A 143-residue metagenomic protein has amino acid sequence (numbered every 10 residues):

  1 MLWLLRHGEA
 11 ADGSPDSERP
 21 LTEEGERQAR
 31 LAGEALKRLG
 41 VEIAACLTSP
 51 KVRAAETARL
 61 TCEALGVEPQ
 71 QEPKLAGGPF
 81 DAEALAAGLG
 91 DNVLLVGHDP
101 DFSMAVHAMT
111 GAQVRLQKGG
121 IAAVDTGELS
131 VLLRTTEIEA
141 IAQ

Functional and structural regions predicted by a protein language model:
M1-P79, A87-G88, F102, A112-G120 (+1 more regions): Active-site-proximal alpha-helix that buttresses catalytic centers in soluble enzyme cores
P79-E83, V124-G127: Short, charged, surface-exposed secondary-structure boundary motifs
A84-G90, E128-V131: Short, surface-exposed amphipathic charged segments that create phosphate/polyanion-binding patches used for binding
D91-A108: A glycine-rich beta-strand to alpha-helix segment that forms a phosphate/ribose-binding loop at ligand/cofactor sites
T110-Q143: Domain-level recognition of soluble alpha/beta enzyme cores, biased toward histidine phosphatases/phosphomutases
